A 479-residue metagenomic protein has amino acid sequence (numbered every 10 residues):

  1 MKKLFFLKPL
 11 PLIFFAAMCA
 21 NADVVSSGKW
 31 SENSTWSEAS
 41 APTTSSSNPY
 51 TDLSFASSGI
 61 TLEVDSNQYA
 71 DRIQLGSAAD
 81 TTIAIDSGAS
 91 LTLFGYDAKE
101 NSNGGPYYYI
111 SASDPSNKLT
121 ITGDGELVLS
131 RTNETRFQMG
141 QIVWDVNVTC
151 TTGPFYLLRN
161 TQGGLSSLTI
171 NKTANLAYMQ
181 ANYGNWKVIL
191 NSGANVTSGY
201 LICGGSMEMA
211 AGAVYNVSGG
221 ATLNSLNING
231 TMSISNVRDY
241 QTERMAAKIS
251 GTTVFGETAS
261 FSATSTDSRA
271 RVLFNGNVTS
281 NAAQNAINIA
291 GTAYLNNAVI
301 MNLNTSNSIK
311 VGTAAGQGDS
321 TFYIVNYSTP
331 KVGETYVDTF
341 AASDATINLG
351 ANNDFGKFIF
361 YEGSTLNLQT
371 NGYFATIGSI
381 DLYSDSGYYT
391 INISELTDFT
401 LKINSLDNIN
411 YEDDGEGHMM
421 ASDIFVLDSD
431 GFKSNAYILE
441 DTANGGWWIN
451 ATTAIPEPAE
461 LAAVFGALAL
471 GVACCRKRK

Functional and structural regions predicted by a protein language model:
M1-L4, K8, P456-E457, C475-K479: Positively charged n-region of N-terminal signal peptides that target proteins for export
P9-A17: Bacterial N-terminal signal peptides
C19-L91, Y96-A98, A112-D114, D413 (+2 more regions): Solvent-exposed adhesion/ligand-recognition segments of exported proteins
S34-S45, T51-L53, T61-N67, D71-Q74 (+27 more regions): Short, T/G/N/S-enriched strand-turn elements that build extracellular solenoid repeat scaffolds
A78-P106, I121-R131, E257: Right-handed parallel beta-helix/beta-spiral solenoid domain characteristic of secreted/periplasmic
A247, G350, D354-A451: Extracellular, surface-exposed repeat/solenoid domains
E457-C474: A short, hydrophobic C-terminal helix/tail in secreted or cell-surface proteins
